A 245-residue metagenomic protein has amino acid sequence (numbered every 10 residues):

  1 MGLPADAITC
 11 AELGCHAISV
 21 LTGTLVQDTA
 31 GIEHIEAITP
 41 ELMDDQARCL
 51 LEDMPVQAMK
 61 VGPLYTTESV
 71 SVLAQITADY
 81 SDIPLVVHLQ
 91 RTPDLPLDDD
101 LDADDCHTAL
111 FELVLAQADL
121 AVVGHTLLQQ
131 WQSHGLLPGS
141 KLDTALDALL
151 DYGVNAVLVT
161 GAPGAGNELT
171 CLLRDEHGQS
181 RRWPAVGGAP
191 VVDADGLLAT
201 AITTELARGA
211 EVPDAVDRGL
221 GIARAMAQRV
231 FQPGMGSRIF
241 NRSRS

Functional and structural regions predicted by a protein language model:
M1-A11, P190-L197: Glycine/serine-rich anion-binding loops at beta->alpha junctions that coordinate negatively charged ligand groups
L3-L101, S243-R244: Conserved N-terminal subdomain of the carbohydrate kinase-like
G14, I18, R181, E205-G219: Phosphate-handling active-site elements
V61-G62, T160, V191: Glycine- and other small-residue-rich loops at beta-strand/loop junctions that grip anionic moieties
D100-Q179: Conserved phosphate/ATP/ADP-binding segment of small-molecule kinases
Q130, A189-V212, V216: Short, small-residue alpha-helix embedded
G178-G187: A short, charged helix-loop
P213-S245: Charged C-terminal helix
